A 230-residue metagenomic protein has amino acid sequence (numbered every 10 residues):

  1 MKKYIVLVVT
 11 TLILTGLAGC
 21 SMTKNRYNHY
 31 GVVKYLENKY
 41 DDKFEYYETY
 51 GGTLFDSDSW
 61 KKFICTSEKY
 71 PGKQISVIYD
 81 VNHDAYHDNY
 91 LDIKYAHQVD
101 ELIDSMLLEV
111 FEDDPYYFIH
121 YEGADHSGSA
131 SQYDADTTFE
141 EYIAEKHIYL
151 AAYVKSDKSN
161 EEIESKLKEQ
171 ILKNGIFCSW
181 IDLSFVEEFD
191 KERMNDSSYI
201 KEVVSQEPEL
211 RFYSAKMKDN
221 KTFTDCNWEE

Functional and structural regions predicted by a protein language model:
M1-I5: Positively charged n-region of N-terminal signal peptides that target proteins for export
G16-G19: C-terminal motif of bacterial Sec signal peptides marking the signal peptidase cleavage site
S21-Y27, V154-S159: Short, surface-exposed ligand-recognition loops at beta-strand->loop->(often short) alpha-helix junctions that present
M22-E48, V99-E112: Short, non-transmembrane alpha-helical segments in secretory-pathway proteins
F44-Y79: Exposed beta-strand-loop-beta-strand "reactive/processing" segments of non-cytosolic proteins
K73-A96: A short, surface-exposed beta-strand/turn
Y90-V203, E207-L210, A215-E230: Metal-dependent nuclease catalytic core centered on acidic motifs
